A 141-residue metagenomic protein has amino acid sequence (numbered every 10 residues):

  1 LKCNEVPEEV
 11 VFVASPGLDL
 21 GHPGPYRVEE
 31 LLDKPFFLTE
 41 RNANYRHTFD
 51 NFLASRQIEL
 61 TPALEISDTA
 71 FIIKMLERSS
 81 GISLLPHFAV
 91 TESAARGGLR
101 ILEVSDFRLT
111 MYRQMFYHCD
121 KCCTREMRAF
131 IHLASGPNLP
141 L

Functional and structural regions predicted by a protein language model:
L1-V10, A14, H22-P25, E77 (+1 more regions): Short beta-strand-centered segments that line the small-molecule binding cleft or hinge of alpha/beta clamshell
S15-D19, C119-K121: Short loop segments at secondary-structure junctions
P16-G17, H87-A89, S105, R113: Short secondary-structure boundary segments
L20-G21, P35-R56, C123-M127, I131-H132 (+1 more regions): Secondary-structure junction motif
A43-N44, A70-F71, A89, T110 (+1 more regions): Short alpha-helical
H47-L102: Hydrophobic hinge/microswitch elements
R100-L141: A late-sequence structural motif
